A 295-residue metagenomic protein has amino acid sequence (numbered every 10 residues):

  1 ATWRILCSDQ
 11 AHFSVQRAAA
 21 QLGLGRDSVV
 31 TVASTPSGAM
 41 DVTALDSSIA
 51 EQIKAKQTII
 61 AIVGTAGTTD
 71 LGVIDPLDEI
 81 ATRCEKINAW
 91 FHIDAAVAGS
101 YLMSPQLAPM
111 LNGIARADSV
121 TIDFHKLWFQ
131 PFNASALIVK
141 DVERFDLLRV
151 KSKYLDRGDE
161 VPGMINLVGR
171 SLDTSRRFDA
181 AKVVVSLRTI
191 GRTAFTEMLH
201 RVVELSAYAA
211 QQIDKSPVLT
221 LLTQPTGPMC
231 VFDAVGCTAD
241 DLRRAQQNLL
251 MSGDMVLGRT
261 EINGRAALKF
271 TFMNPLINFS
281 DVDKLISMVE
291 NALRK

Functional and structural regions predicted by a protein language model:
A1-E143: Conserved PLP-enzyme active-site core in the AAT-like
I87, N112-P217, Q224: Active-site C-terminal subdomain of aminotransferase-like
V139, F232-G236, F272-N274: Short beta-strand-to-loop capping motifs
T220-L249: Conserved PLP-binding catalytic core of the aspartate aminotransferase-like
Q224-M229, S252-K269: Conserved PLP cofactor-binding pocket of PLP-dependent enzymes
L249-L257, V289-K295: A common structural junction motif
I262-K295: PLP-dependent enzyme catalytic core of the Aspartate aminotransferase-like
